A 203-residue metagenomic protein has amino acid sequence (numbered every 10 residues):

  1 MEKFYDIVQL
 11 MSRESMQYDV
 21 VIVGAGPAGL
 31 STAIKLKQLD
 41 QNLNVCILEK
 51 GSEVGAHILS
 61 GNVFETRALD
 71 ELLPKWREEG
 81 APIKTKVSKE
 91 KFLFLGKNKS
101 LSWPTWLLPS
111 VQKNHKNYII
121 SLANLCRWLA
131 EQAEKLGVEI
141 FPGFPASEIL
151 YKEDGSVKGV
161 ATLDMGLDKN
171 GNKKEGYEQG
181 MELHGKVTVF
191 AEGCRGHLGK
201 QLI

Functional and structural regions predicted by a protein language model:
E2-Q17, G171-G180: A short, basic/flexible loop-to-alpha-helix module at the beginning of a structural domain
Y18-C46: N-terminal Rossmann-like FAD-binding beta1-loop-alpha1 element of flavoenzymes
A28, E53, R195: Conserved Rossmann-like nucleotide-cofactor binding loop
K50-K99: N-terminal FAD cofactor-binding segment of flavoenzymes
H57-L59, P104-T105, K200-I203: Short, solvent-exposed loop/turn and secondary-structure capping segments
L101-L122, E131, G159-A161: Helix-loop-beta segment of a Rossmann-like dinucleotide-binding subdomain
A123, R127, Q132-I203: Predominantly flavin-linked oxidoreductase catalytic cores and closely associated redox partners
